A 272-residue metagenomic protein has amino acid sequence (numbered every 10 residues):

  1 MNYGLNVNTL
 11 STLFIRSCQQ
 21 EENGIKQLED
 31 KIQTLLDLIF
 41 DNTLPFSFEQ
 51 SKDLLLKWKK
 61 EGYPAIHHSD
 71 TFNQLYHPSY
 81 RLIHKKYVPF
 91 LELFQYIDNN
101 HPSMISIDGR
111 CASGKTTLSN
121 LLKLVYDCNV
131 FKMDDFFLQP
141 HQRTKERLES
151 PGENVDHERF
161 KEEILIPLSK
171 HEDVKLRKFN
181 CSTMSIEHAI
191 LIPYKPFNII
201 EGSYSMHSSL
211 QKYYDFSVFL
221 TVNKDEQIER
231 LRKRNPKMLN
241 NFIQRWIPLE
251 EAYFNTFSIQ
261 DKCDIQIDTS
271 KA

Functional and structural regions predicted by a protein language model:
M1-T71: Long, basic/Gly/Ser/Thr-rich N-terminal segments that mediate initial subcellular attachment or targeting
L75-N100: N-terminal pre-Walker A segment at the start of P-loop NTPase domains
H101-I105, K195: Pre-Walker A (Motif I) flank of P-loop NTPase domains
R110: P-loop (Walker A) phosphate-binding loop of NTP-binding proteins
K115: Conserved lysine of the Walker
L118-S119: Post-Walker A alpha-helix
N129-K132, L138-L191, F197-N198: Conserved nucleotide-sensing/catalytic segment adjacent to the nucleotide-binding pocket in NTP-handling enzymes
I186-R234: ATP-dependent NMP and nucleoside kinases share a basic, alpha-helical "lid"
